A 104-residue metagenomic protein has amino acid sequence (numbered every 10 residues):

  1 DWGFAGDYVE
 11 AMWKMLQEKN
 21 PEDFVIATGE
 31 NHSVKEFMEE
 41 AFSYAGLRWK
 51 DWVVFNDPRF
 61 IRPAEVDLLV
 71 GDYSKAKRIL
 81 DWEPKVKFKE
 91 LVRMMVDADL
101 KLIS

Functional and structural regions predicted by a protein language model:
D1-S104: C-terminal substrate-binding subdomain of Rossmann-fold SDR/epimerase-dehydratase oxidoreductases
